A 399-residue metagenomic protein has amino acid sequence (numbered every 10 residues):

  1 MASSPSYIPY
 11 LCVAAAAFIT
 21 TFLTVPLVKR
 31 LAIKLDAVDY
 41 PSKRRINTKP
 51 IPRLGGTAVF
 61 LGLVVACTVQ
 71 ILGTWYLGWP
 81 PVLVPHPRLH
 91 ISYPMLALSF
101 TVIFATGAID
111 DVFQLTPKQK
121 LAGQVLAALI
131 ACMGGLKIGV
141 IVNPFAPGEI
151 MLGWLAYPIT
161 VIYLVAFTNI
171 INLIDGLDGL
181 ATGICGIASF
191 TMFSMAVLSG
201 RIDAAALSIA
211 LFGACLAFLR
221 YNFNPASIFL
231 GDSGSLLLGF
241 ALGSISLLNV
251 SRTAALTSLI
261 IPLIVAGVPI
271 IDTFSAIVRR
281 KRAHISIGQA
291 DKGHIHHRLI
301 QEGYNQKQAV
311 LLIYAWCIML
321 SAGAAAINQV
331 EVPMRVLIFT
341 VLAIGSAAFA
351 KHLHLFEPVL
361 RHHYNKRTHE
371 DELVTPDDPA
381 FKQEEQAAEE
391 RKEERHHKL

Functional and structural regions predicted by a protein language model:
A2-T273: "…together with the soluble PPM/PP2C metallo-phosphatase catalytic core" -> "…together with the soluble PPM/PP2C
L27-P52, S275-K307: Cytosolic, membrane-interface loops and tails of multi-pass inner-membrane proteins
L27-R30, F349-N365: Membrane-interface capping segments at transmembrane-helix boundaries
M133, M319-G323: Aromatic-anchored segments of alpha-helical transmembrane domains
L248-A255, V341-P358: N-terminal hydrophobic signal/anchor transmembrane helix of membrane proteins
Q301-M319, I327-N328: Alpha-helical transmembrane segments of integral membrane proteins, especially multi-pass inner/plasma-membrane
Q306, V359-L399: Long, low-complexity, intrinsically disordered cytosolic termini of multi-pass membrane proteins
A322-T340: Extracellular/periplasmic helix-loop-helix junctions in multi-pass membrane proteins
